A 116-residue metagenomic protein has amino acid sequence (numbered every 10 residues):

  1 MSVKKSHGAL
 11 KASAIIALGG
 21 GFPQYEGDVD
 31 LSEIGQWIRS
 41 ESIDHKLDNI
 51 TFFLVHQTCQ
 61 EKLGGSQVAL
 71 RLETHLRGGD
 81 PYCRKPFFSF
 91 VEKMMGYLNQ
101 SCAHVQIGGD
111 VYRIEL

Functional and structural regions predicted by a protein language model:
M1-D28: Short, extreme N-terminal segment that most often corresponds to the first beta-strand
M1-K4, H56-T58, F90-V91: Short secondary-structure capping micro-motifs at structural edges
A12-A14, V68-L70, A103: Hydrophobic beta-strand segments of well-ordered beta-sheets in folded domains
A12-I16, I34, I38, F90: A compositionally biased, intrinsically disordered/low-complexity signal enriched for hydrophobic/aromatic residues
I15-G19, V55, E73, Q106-G108: A structural detector for beta-sheet-dominated domains
P23-I50: Short, flexible N-terminal segments of the mature chain
S42-P81: Short, intrinsically disordered low-complexity segments
L72-E115: Short, compact, well-ordered microdomains
